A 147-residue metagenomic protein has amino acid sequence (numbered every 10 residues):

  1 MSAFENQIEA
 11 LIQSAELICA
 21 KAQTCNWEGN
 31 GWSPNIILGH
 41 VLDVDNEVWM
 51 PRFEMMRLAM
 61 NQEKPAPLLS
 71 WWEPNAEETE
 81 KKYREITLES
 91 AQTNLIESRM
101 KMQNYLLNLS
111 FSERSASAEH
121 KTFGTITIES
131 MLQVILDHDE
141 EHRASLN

Functional and structural regions predicted by a protein language model:
M1-S14, H138-L146: Short N-terminal signal/transit or membrane-insertion segments and the immediately adjacent low-complexity/disordered
A3, P34, E80-T87, F123-T127: Short amphipathic alpha-helical segments at helix-loop
E5-I12, L38, L42, Q92 (+2 more regions): Generic structural concept
N6-G29, S33: Long, hydrophobic N-terminal alpha-helical segment
E9-E16, P74-S115: Acidic/histidine-rich alpha-helical segments that form the ligand environment of transition-metal centers
K21, M56, K82, N94 (+3 more regions): Residues that form generic nucleotide/phosphate-binding pockets
C25-P74, S117-N147: Short, contiguous alpha-helical
